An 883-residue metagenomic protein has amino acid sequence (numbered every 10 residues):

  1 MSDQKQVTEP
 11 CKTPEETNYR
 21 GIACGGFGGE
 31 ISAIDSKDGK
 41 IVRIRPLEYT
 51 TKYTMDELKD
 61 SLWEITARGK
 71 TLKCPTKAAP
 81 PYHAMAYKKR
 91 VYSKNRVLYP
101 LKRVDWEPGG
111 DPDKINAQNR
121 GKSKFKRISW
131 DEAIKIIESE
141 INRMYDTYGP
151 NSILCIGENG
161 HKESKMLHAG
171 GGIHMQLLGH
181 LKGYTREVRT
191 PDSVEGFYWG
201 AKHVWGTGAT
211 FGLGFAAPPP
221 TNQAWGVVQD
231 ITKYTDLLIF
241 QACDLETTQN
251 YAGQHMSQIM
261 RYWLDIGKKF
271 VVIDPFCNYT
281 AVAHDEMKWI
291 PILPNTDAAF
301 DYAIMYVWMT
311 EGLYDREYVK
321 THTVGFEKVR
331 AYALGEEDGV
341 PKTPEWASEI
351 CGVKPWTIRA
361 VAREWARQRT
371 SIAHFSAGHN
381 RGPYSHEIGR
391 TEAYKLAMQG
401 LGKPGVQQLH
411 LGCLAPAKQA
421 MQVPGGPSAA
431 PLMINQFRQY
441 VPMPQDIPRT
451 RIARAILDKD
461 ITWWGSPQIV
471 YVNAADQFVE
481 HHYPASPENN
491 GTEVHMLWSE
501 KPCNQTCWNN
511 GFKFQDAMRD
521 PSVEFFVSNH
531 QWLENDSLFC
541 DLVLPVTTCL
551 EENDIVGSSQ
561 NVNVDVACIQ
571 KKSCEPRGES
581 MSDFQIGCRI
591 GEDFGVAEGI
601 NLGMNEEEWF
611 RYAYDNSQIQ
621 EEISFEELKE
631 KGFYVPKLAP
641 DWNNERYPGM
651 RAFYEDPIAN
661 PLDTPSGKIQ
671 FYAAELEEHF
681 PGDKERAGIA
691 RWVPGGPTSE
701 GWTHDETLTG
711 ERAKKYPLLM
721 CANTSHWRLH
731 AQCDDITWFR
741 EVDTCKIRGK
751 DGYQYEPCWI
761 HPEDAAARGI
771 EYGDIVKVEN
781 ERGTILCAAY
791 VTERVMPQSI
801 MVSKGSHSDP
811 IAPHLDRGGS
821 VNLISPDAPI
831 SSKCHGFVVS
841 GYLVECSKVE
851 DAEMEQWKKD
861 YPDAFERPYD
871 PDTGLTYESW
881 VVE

Functional and structural regions predicted by a protein language model:
M1-L313, Y440, D446, E500 (+5 more regions): N-terminal export/assembly segments and adjacent metallocofactor-ligating motifs of anaerobic energy-metabolism
R68-A79, S573, D583-K631, C733-W759 (+1 more regions): Long, contiguous, secondary-structure-rich segments that constitute the structural scaffold of globular domains
P80, A84-E132, P150, Y306 (+10 more regions): N-terminal leader/propeptide and maturation segments of large enzyme subunits in energy/redox metabolism and hydrolases
I156-S164, W346-I350, S376-Y384, L414-A417 (+1 more regions): Conserved short loop/turn motifs at secondary-structure junctions
E158-N159, T321-T323, E364-W365, Q408-Q419 (+3 more regions): A glycine-rich phosphate-binding loop feature that marks nucleotide/adenosyl-phosphate handling sites
G170-I273, A298-Y302, A397-L538, T548-E552 (+2 more regions): Extended redox/cofactor-interaction regions of prokaryotic respiratory oxidoreductases
F276-Y279, N535-I569, K804: Flexible glycine/proline-rich, aromatic-decorated loop/lid segments
I292, V423-N435, V543-S559, T792 (+1 more regions): Acidic, Ser/Thr-rich peripheral helices and adjacent loops at domain boundaries
